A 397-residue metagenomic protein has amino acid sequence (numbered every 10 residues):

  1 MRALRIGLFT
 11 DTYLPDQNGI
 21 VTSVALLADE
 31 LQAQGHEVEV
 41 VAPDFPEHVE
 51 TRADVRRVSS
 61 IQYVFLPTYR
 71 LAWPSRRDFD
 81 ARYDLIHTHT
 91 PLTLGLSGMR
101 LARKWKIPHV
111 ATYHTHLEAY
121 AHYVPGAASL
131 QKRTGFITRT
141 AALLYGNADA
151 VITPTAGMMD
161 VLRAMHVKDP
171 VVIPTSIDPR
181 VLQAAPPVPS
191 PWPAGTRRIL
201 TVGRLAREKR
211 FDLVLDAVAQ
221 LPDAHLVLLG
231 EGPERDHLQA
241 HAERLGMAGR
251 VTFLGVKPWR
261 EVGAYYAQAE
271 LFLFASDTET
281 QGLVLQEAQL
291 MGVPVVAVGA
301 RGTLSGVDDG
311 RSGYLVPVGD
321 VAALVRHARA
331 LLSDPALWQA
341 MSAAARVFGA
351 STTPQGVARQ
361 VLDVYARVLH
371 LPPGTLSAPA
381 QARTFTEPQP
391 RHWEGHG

Functional and structural regions predicted by a protein language model:
T22, R197-Q220, P233-Q239, A322: A conserved mid-protein helix/loop that constitutes part of the nucleotide-sugar donor-binding site
A42, R56, Q131-A185, A194: Donor nucleotide-sugar binding/catalytic pocket of nucleotide-sugar-dependent glycosyltransferases
Y120, A300-G310, Y314-L315: Short acidic/histidine- and often glycine-rich active-site loop of Leloir-type glycosyltransferases that engages
Y145, V256-K257, A264-A269, V361: Short alpha-helical donor nucleotide-sugar binding micro-motif in glycosyltransferases
Q239-K257: Nucleotide-activated donor-binding/catalytic signature segment of Leloir-type glycosyltransferases, i.e., the conserved
D277: Aromatic "clamp/platform" in nucleotide-sugar-dependent glycosyltransferases that forms part of the donor/acceptor
L285, P294-V298: Short hydrophobic beta-strand element within catalytic cores of glycosyltransferases and related nucleotide-activated
D308-G310, Y314-V321, A330-P335, A350: Conserved acidic donor-binding segment of nucleotide-sugar-dependent glycosyltransferases
